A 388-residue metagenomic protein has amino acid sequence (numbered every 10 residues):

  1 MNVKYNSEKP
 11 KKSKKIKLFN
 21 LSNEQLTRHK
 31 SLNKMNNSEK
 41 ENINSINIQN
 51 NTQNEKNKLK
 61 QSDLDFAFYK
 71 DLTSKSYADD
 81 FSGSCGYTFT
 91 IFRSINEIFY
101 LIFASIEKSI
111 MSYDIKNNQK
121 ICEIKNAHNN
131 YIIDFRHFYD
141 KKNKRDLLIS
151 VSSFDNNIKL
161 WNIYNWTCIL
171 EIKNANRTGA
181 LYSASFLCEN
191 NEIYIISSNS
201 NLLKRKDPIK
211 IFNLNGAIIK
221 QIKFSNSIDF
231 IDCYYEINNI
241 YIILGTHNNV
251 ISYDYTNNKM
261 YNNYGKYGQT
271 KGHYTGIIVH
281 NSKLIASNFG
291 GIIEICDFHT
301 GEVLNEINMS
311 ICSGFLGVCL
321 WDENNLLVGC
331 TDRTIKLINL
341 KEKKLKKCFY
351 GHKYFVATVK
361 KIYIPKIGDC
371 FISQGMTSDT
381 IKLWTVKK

Functional and structural regions predicted by a protein language model:
N2-M111, N199-S200: Intrinsically disordered, low-complexity acidic/Ser/Thr/Pro-rich linker and tail segments in large eukaryotic scaffolds
L64-T73, S112-C122, L160-G179, K204-K220 (+5 more regions): Per-blade loop-tip surfaces of WD-repeat and WD-like beta-propellers in eukaryotic adaptors/scaffolds
Y77-Y87, K125-I132, K173-L181, K223-I228 (+3 more regions): WD40/WD-repeat beta-propeller blade N-cap
I91-I98, R136-R145, S185-E192, D232-N239 (+3 more regions): Loop/turn segments within WD40 beta-propeller blades
L101-S105, L148-S153, I195-L203, I242-G245 (+3 more regions): Conserved beta-strand element within WD40/beta-propeller blades
E107-M111, F154-I158, N201-I209, N248-I251 (+3 more regions): Short coil/turn segments within WD40 beta-propeller repeats
G179-L187, I193-Y261: Solenoidal tandem-repeat scaffolds enriched in leucines and small polar residues
V356-K388: Blade-level signature of beta-propeller repeat domains, shared across WD40, Kelch, NHL, RCC1 and BNR/Asp-box propellers
